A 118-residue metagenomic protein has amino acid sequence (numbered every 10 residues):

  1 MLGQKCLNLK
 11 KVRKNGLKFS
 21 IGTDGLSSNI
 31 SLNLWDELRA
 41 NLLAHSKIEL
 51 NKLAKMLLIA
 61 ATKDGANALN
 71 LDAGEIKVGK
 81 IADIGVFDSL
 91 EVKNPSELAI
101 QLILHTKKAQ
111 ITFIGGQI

Functional and structural regions predicted by a protein language model:
L2-G3: Helical hairpin unit composed of two closely spaced alpha helices linked by a short loop
L7-S89: His/Asp/Glu-enriched, well-ordered alpha-helical/loop segment that forms or immediately abuts the divalent-metal
A82-I118: C-terminal cap of metal-dependent C-N hydrolases
